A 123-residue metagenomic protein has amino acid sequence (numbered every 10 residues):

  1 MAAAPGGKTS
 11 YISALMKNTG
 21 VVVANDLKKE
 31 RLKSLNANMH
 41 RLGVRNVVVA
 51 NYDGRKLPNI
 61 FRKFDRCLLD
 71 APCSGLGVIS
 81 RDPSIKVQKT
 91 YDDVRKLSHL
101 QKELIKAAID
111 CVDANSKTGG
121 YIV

Functional and structural regions predicted by a protein language model:
M1-V123: S-adenosylmethionine
